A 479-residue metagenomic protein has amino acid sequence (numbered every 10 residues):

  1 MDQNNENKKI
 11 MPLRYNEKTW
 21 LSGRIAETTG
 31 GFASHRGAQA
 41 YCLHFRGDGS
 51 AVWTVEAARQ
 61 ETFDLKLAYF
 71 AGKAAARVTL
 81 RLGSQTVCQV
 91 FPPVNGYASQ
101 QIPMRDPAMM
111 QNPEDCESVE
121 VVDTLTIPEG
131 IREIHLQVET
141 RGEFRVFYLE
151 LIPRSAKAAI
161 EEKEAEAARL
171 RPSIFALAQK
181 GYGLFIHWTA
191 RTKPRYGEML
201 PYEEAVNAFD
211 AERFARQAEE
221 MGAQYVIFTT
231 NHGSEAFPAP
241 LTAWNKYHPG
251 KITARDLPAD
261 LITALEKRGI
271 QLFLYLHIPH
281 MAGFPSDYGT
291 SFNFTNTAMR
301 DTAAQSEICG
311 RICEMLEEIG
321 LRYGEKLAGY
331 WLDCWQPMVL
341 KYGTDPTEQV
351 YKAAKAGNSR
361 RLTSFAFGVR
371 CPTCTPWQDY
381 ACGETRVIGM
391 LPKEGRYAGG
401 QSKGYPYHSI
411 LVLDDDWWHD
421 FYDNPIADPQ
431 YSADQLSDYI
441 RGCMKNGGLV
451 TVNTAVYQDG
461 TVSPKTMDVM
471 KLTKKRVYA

Functional and structural regions predicted by a protein language model:
D2-R59, K66-A479: Mature catalytic domains of secreted/periplasmic carbohydrate-active enzymes
